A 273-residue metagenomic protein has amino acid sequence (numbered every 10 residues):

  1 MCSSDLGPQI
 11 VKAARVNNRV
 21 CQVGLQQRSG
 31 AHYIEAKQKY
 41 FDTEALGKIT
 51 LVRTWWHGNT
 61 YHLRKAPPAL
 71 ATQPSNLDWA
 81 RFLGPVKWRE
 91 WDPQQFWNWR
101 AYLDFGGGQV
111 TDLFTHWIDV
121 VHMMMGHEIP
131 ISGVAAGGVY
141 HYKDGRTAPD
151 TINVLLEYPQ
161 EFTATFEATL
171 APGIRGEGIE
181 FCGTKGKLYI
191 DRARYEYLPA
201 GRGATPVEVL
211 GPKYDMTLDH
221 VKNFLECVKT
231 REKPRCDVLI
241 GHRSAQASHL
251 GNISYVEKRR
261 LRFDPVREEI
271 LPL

Functional and structural regions predicted by a protein language model:
M1-S3: Short, small-residue-biased leader/transition segments that mark boundaries at the very start of proteins
D5, A31, C236: Residue-level signal for the nucleotide or nucleotide-sugar donor/cofactor binding architecture
P8, H242: Conserved active-site region of classical short-chain dehydrogenase/reductase
Q9-Q27, A36, G47-V52: Rossmann-fold dehydrogenase core element
Q27-G30, V121: N-terminal Rossmann-like dinucleotide-binding module
I34-E35, D42-H57, H62-R100, D104-G106 (+3 more regions): Contiguous beta-strand/loop segments that form the cofactor/metal-binding neighborhood of enzyme cores
